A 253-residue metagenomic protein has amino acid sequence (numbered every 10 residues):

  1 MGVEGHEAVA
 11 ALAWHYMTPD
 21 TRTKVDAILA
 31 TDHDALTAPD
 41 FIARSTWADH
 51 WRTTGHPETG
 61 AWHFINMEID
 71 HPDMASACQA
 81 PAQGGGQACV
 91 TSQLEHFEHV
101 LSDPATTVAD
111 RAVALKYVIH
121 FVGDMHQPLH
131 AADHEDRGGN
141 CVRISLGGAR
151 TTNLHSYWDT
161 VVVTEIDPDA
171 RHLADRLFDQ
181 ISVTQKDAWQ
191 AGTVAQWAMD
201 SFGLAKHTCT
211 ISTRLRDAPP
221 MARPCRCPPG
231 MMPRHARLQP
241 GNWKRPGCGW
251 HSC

Functional and structural regions predicted by a protein language model:
M1-F121, P128-K244, C248-C253: N-terminal, motif-rich segments that launch catalysis or mediate targeting to/interaction with membranes, typified by
